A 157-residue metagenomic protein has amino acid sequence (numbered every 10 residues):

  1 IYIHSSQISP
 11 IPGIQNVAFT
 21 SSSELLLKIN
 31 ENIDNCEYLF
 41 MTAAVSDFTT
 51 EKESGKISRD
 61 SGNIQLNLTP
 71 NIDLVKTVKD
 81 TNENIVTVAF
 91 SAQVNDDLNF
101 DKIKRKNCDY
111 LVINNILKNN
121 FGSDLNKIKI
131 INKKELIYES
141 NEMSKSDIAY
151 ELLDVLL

Functional and structural regions predicted by a protein language model:
I1-L157: A cross-family phosphate/adenosyl-ligand binding-site feature
